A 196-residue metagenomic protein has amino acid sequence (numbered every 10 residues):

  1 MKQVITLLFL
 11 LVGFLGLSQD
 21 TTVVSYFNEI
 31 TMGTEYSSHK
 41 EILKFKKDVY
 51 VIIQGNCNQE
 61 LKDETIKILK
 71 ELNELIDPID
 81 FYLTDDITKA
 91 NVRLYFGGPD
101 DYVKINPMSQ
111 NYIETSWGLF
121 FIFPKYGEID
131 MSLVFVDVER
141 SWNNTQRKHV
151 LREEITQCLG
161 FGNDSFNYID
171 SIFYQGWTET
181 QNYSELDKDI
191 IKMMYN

Functional and structural regions predicted by a protein language model:
M1-S18: Sec-dependent N-terminal signal peptides
K2, F9, T84-D86, Q181-N182: A general structural signal for short secondary-structure junctions and capping/turn motifs
Q3, V24, D187-K188: Alpha-helix initiation and N-capping motif
S18-Q59, W117-Y126: Disordered inhibitory propeptide/activation segment of secreted metzincin zinc metalloprotease zymogens, centered on
K44-I52, E128-E139, I172-Y174: Short, conserved helix/loop micro-motifs enriched in His/Cys and acidic residues
V51, L72, I191: Divalent metal-coordination and catalytic microenvironments
Q59-C158, G162-F166: Metzincin-family zinc-dependent endopeptidase catalytic domain
S171-N196: Post-HExxH zinc-binding segment in Zn-dependent metallohydrolases
